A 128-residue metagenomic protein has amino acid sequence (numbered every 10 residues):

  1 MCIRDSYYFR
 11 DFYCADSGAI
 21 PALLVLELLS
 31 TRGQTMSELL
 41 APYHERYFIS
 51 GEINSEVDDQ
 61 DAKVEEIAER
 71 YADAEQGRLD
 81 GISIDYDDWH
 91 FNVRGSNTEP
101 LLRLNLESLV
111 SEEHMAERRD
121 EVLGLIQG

Functional and structural regions predicted by a protein language model:
R4-G128: Phosphate-binding and adjacent anionic-ligand microenvironments
